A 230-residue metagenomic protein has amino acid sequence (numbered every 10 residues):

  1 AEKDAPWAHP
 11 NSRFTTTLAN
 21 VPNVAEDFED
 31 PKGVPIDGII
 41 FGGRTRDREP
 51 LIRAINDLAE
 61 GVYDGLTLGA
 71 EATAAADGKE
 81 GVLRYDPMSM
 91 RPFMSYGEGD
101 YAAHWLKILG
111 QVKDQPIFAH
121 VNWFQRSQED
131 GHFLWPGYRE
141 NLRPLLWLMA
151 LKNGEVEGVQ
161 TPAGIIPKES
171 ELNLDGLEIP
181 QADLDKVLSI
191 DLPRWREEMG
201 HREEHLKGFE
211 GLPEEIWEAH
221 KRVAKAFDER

Functional and structural regions predicted by a protein language model:
A1-R230: Conserved NTP phosphate-binding and transfer environment spanning the P-loop NTPase/kinase superfamily
